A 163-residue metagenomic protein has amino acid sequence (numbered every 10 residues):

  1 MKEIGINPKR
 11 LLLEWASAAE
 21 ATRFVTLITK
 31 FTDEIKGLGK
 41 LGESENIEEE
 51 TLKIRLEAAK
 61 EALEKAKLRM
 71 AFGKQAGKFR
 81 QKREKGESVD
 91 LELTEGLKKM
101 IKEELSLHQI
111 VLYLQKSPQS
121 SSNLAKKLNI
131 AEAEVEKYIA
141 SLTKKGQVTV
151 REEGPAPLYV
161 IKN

Functional and structural regions predicted by a protein language model:
M1-I47, R69-A76: Long, compositionally biased intrinsically disordered regions
D33-K98: Long, low-complexity, charged/polar intrinsically disordered regions in eukaryotic proteins
E95-L107, S120, V150-N163: Short, cationic-aromatic polyanion-contact patches
H108-L114: Hydrophobic residues on short alpha-helical segments
S117: Flexible coil/turn residues that form the inter-helical turn or adjacent wing/linker of helix-turn-helix
N123-L128, L142: A short acidic, leucine-rich amphipathic alpha-helix
V135-I139: Helix-turn-helix DNA-binding helix
G146: Glycine-centered, phosphate/nucleic-acid-interacting loop/turn motifs that mediate DNA/RNA or nucleotide
